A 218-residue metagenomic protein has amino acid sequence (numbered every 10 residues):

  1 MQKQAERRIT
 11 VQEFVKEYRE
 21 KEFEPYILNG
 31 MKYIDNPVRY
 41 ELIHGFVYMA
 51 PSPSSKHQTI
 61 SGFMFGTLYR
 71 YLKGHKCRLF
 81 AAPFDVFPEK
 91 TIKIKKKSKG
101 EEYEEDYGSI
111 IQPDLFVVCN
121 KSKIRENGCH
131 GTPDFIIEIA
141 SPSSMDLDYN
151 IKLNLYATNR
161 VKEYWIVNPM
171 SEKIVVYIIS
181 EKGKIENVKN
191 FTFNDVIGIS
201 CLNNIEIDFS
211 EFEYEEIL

Functional and structural regions predicted by a protein language model:
M1-L218: Gly/Pro/Ser/Thr-rich low-complexity, intrinsically disordered segments predominantly at protein N-termini
